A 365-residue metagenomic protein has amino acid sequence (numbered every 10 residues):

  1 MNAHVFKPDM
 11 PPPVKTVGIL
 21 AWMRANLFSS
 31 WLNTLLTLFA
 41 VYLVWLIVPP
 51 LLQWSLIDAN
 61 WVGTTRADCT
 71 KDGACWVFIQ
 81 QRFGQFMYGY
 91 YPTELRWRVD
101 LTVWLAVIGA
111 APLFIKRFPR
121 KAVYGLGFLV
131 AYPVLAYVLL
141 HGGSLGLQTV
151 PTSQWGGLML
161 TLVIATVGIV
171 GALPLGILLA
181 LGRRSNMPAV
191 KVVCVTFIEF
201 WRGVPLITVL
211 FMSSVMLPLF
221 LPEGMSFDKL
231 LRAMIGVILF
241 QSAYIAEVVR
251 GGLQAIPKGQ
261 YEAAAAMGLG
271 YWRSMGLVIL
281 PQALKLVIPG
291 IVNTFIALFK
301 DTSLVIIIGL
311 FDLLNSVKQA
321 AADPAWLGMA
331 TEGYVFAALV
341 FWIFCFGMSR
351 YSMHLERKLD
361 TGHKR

Functional and structural regions predicted by a protein language model:
N2-R365: Transmembrane alpha-helices and adjacent helix-loop boundaries
